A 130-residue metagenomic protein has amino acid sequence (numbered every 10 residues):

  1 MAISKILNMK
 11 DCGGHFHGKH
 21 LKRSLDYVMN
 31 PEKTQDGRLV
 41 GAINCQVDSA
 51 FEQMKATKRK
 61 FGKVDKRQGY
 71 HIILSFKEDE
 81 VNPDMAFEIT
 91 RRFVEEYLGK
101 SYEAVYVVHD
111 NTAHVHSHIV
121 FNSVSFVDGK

Functional and structural regions predicted by a protein language model:
M1-K130: N-terminal nicking endonuclease/strand-transfer module with a His-rich metal-binding environment and a catalytic Tyr
